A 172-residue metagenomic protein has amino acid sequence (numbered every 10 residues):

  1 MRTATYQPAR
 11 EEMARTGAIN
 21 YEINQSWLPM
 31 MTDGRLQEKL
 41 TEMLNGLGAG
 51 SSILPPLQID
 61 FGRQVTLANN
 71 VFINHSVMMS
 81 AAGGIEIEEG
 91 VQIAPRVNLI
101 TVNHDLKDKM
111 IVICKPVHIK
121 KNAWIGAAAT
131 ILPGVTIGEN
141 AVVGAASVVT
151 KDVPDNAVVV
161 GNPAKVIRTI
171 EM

Functional and structural regions predicted by a protein language model:
M1-G50, A164-R168, M172: Terminal amphipathic alpha-helical/low-complexity segments used for targeting or macromolecular assembly
T3-Y6, F61, A81, D105: Poly-acidic low-complexity segments
A4, N24, L28, P55 (+3 more regions): Conserved short-loop catalytic and cofactor-binding motifs
T5, R63, G83, M110 (+2 more regions): Solvent-exposed, flexible loop/coil residues
M13, D33-Q37, Q64, G84 (+1 more regions): Short, structured helix-loop boundary elements
T32-R35, I59, I111: Short secondary-structure boundary/capping elements
A49, L54-P55, D60-F61, A68-N69 (+14 more regions): Left-handed beta-helix
N103-D105, K109-I111, V135, T169-I170: Conserved catalytic-core motifs of eukaryotic protein kinase domains, centered on the activation segment
